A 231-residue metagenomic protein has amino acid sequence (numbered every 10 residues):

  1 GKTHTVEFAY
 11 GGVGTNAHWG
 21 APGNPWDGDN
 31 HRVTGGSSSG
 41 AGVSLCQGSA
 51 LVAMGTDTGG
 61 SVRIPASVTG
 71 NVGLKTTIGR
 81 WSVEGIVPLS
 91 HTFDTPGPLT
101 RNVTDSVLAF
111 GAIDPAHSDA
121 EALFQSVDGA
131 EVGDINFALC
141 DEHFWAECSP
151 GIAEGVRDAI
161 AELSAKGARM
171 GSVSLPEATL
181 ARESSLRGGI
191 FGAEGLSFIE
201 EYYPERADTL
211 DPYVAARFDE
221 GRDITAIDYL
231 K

Functional and structural regions predicted by a protein language model:
G1-F110: Short glycine/serine-rich loop segments
G1-K2, S172-T179: Catalytic beta-strand/loop signature of glycosyltransferases that borders the donor
V13-G20, R182-F198: Charged, often glycine-rich, active-site loop that binds/positions anionic groups
S39, T56, A66-T69, R101-L108 (+5 more regions): Conserved active-site and cofactor/substrate-binding residues in soluble primary-metabolism enzymes
K75-A159, L180, E205: A short helix-breaking turn/cap at a secondary-structure junction
E131-A138, G189-K231: Short helix-loop capping/hinge segments that flank enzyme active sites or metal/cofactor-binding pockets
P150-L175, I199-E205, Y229-K231: Acyltransferase
